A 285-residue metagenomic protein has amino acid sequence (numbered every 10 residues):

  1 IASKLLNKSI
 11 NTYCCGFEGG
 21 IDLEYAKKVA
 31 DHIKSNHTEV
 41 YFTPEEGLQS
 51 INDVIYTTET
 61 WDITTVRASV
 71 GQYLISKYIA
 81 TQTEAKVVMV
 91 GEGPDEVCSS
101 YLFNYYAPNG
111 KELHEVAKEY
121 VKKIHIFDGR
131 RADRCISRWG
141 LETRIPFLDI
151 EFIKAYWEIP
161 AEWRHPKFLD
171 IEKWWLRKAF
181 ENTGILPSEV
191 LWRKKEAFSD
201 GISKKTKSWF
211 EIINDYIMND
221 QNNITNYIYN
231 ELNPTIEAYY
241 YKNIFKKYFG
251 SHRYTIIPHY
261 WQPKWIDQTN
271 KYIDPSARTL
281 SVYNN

Functional and structural regions predicted by a protein language model:
I1-G184, F198-I212, I224-P234, A238 (+1 more regions): ATP-dependent adenylate-handling active sites, centered on carboxylate activation for C-N bond formation
P187-K194: A short alpha-helix-loop-beta-strand transition element characteristic of N-terminal alpha/beta dinucleotide-binding
I213-D220: C-terminal catalytic/acceptor-binding lobe
